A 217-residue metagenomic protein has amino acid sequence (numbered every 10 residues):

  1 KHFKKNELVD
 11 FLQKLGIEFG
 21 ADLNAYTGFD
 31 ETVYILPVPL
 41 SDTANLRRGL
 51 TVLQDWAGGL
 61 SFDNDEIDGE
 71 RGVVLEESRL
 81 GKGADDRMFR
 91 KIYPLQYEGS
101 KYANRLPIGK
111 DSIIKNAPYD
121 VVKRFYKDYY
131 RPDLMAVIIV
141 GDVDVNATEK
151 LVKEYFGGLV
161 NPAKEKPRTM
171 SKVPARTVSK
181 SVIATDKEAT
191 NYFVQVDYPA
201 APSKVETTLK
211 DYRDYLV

Functional and structural regions predicted by a protein language model:
K1-D86, N116, V121-L134, D144-A147 (+1 more regions): Active-site-adjacent, His/Asp/Glu-enriched structural segments that form or flank metal-binding and acid/base networks
K1-L8, V196, T207-V217: Active/ligand-binding-proximal structured segments within catalytic/core domains that scaffold catalytic residues
G16, T27-E31, G69, Y97 (+4 more regions): Short, solvent-exposed loop/turn segments at the edges of secondary structure
N24-G28, N64-E70, A84-P94, A103-K110 (+1 more regions): Short coil/turn segments at secondary-structure boundaries
Y34, P94-M135, R168-K172, A200-D211: Histidine-acidic residue clusters that define the catalytic metal-binding segment of zinc metallopeptidase domains
P39, L60, G81-K82, S112-K115 (+6 more regions): Hydrophobic alpha-helical scaffolding
V73-L95, K172-N191: Short acidic/His-enriched helical or mixed secondary-structure segments at domain edges of catalytic enzymes and some
G99, A136-F193, P199-P202: An aromatic/glycine/proline-enriched structural segment found at the starts of mature extracellular/organellar domains
